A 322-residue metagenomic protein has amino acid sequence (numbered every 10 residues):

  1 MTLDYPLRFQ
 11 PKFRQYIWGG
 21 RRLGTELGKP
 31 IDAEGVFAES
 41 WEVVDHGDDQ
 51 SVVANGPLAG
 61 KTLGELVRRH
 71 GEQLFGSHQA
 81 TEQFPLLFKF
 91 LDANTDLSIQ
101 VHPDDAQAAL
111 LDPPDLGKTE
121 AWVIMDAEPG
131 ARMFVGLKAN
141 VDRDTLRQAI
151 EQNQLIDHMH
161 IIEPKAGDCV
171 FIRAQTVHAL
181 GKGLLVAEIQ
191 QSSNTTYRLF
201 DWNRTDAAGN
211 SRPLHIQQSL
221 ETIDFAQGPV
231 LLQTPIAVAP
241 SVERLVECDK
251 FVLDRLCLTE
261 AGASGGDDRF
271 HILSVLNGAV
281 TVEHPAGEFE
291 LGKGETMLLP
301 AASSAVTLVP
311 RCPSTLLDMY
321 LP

Functional and structural regions predicted by a protein language model:
M1-V141, D201-P229, L253: Transition-metal
Q83, L91-D96, A127-G130, T176-T196 (+3 more regions): Ligand-binding loop in jelly-roll beta-barrel domains
F88, L97, P114, E120-V123 (+6 more regions): His/acidic/aromatic-lined binding-pocket segments of jelly-roll/cupin-type domains and related regulatory beta-sandwich
I124-L146, V242-V246, L258-R269: Short beta-strand/loop turn elements enriched in aromatics
A149-Y197: Loop-centered beta-sheet repeat module
M159-F171, L185, H284-S303: Short acidic-glycine-tyrosine-enriched beta hairpin
I216-S241, V246-F251, L316, Y320: Flexible, surface-exposed loop/linker segments and immediately adjacent secondary-structure boundaries
L232-E295, S303-S304: Acidic/His-leaning functional-site neighborhoods
